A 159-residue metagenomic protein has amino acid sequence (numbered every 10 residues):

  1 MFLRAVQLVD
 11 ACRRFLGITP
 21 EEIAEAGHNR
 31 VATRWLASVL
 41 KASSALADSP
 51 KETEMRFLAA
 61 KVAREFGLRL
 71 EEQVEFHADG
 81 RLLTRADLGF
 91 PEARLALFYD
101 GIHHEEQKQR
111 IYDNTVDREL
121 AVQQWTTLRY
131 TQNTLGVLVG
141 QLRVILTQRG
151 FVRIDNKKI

Functional and structural regions predicted by a protein language model:
M1-I18: Hydrophobic alpha-helical segments and helix pairs
R13-I159: Surface segments flanking catalytic/ligand-binding clefts of nucleic-acid enzymes
